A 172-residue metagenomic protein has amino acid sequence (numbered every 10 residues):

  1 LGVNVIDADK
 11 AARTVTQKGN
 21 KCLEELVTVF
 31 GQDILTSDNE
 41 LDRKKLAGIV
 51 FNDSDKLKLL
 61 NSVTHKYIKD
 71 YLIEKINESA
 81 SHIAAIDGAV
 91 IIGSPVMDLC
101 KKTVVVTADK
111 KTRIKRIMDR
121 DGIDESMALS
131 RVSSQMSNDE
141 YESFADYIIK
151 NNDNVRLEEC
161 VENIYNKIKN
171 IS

Functional and structural regions predicted by a protein language model:
L1-I6: A conserved segment at the C-terminal end of the G1
D9, L60, A85, A128 (+2 more regions): Residue-level signal for inorganic ion chemistry
K10-A80: ATP-dependent small-molecule kinase phosphotransfer cores that center on conserved nucleotide phosphate-binding segments
K66-D70, I83-A89, L129-S134: Short gly/ser/thr-rich secondary-structure transition/capping motifs
Y71-E78, A84-R120: ATP-dependent NMP and nucleoside kinases share a basic, alpha-helical "lid"
L99, S143-F144: Alpha-helix C-terminal capping/helix-to-coil transition sites in glycosyltransferase folds
S134-E140: Short, glycine/polar-rich helix-capping loops at beta-to-alpha or helix-loop-helix junctions that flank or form
A145-S172: A charged, well-structured terminal subsegment
